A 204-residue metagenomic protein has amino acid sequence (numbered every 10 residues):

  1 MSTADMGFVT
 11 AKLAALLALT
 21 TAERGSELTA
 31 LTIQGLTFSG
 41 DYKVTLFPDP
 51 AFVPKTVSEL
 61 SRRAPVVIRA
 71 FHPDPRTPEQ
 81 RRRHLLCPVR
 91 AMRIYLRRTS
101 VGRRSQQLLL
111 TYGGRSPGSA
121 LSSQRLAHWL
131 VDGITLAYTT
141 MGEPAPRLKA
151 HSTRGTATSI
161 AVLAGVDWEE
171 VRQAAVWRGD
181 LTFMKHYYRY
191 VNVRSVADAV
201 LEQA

Functional and structural regions predicted by a protein language model:
M1-A204: Extended, non-catalytic subsegments within catalytic or DNA/protein-binding/adaptor domains
